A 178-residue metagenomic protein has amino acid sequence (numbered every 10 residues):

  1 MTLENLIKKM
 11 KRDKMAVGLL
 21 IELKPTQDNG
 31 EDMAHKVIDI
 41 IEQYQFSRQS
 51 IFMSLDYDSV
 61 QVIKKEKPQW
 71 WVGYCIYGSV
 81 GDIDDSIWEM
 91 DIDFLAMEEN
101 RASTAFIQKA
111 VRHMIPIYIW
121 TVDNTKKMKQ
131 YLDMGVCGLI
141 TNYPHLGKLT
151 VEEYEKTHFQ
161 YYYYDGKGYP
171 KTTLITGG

Functional and structural regions predicted by a protein language model:
M1-W71, Y77, M90-D93, M97 (+2 more regions): Metal-dependent phosphodiesterase/phospholipase catalytic core, i.e., the His/Asp/Glu-rich active-site region
G73-G178: C-terminal active-site rim and adjoining tail of enzyme catalytic domains
